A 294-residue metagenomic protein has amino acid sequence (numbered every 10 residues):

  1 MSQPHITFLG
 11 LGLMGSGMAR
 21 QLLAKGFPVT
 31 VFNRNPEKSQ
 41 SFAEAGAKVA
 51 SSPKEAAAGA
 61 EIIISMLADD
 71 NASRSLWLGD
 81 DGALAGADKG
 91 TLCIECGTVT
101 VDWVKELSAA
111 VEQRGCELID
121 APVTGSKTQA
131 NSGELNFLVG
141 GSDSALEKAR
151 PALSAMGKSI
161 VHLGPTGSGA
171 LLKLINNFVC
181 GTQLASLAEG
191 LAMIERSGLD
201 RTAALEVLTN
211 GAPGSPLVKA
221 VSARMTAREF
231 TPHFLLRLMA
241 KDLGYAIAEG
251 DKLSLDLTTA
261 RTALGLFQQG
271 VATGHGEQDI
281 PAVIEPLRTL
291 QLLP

Functional and structural regions predicted by a protein language model:
M1-M66, T91, C96, K127: NAD(P)+-binding Rossmann beta1-loop-alpha1 motif at the extreme N-terminus of oxidoreductases
I6, V99-F178: Rossmann-fold dinucleotide-binding core
M18-A19, K38, L107, A152 (+1 more regions): Hydrophobic residues within alpha-helices that form the first helical element adjacent to the glycine-rich loop
V29, V49, L118-I119, I160 (+2 more regions): Hydrophobic beta-strand scaffold residues
N35, D69, S142: Residues in the short beta-alpha loop(s) of Rossmann-like NAD(P)-binding domains
P53-A58, I62, D70-L135: Rossmann-like NAD(P)(H) cofactor-binding subdomain of soluble oxidoreductases
S168-L290: Helical "substrate-binding/catalytic lid" subdomain of Rossmann-like NAD(P)-dependent dehydrogenases/reductases
